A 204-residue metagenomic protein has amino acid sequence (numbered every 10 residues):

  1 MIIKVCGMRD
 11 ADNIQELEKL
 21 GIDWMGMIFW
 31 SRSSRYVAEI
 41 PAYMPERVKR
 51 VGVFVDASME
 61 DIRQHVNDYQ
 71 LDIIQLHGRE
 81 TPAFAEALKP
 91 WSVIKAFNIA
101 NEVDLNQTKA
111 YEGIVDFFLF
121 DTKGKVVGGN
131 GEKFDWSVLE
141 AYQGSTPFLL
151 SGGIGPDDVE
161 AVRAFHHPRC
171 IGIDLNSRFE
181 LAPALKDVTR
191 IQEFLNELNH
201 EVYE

Functional and structural regions predicted by a protein language model:
M1-E204: Conserved N-terminal beta1-alpha1 strand-loop-helix module at the mouth
